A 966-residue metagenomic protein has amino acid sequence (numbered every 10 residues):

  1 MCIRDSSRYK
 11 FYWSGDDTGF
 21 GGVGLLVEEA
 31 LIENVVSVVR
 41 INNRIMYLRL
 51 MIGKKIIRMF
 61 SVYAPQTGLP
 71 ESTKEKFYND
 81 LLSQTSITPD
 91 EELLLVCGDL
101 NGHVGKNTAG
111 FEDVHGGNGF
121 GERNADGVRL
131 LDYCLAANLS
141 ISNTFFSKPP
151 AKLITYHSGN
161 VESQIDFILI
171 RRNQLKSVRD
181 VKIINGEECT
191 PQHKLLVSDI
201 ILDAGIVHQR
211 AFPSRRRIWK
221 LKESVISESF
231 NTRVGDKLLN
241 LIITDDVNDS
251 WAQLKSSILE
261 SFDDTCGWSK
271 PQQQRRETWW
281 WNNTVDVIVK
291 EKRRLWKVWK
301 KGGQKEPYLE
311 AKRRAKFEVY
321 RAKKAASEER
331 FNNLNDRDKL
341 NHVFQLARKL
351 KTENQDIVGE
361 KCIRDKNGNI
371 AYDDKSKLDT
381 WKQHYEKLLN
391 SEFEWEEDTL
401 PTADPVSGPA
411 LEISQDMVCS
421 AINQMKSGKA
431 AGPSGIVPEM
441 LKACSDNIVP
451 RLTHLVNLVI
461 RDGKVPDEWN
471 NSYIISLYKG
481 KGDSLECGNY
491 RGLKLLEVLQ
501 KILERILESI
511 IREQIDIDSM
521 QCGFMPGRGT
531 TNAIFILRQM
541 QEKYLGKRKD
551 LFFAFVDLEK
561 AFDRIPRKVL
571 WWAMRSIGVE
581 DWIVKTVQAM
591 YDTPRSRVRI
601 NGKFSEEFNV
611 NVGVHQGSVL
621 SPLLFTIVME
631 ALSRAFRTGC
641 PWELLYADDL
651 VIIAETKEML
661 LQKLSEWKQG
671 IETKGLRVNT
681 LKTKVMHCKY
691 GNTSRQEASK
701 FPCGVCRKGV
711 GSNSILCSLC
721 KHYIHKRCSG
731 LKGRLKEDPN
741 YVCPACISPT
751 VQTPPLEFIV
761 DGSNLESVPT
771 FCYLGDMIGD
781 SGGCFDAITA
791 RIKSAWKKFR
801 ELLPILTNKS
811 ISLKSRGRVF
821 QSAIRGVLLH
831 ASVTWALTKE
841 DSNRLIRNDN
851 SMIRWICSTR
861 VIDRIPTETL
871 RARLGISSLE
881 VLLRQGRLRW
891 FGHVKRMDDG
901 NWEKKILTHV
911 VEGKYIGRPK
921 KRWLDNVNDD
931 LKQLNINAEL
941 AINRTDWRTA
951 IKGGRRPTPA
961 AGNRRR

Functional and structural regions predicted by a protein language model:
M1-F317, H342, K351, V358 (+13 more regions): A shared catalytic/ligand-binding motif for oxyanion handling
R4-K10, F146-S163, G602, V678-E697 (+2 more regions): Short, conserved micro-motifs composed of acidic
Y63, G432, N471-I474, R491 (+13 more regions): Catalytic palm active-site di-aspartate
Y63, Y385, D404-H615, V619: Conserved pre-catalytic core of RNA-dependent polymerases
P70-S72, G105-R123, K560-I577, Y646 (+6 more regions): Catalytic palm subdomain of template-directed nucleic-acid polymerases, centered on the conserved carboxylate motif
T88-L94, L507-Q521, R597, P622-I653: Active-site palm subdomain of RNA-directed nucleic acid polymerases
G205, A211, S229, D246-D249 (+13 more regions): Surface-exposed loop/turn segments and immediately adjacent short secondary-structure elements within folded domains
K255, G267, Q272-Q274, F317-E318 (+5 more regions): Non-catalytic, peripheral interaction segments enriched in hydrophobic/basic residues
